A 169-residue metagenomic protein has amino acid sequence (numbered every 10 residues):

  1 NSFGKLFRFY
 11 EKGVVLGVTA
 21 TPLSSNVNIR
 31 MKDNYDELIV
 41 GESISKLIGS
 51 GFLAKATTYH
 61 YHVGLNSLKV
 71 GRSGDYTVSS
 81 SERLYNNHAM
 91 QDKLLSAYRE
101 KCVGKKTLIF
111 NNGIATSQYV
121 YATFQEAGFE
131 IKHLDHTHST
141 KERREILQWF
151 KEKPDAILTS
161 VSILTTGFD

Functional and structural regions predicted by a protein language model:
N1-F3, G17, T107-F110, K132-D135: Short catalytic-loop micro-motif centered on adjacent basic/acidic residues
N1-T58: Post-DEXD/H (motif II) to motif III coupling segment of the RecA-like Helicase ATP-binding lobe
S2, G13, M90-A97, T116 (+2 more regions): Well-ordered alpha-helical segments embedded in enzymatic catalytic cores
K5-L6, S96-K101, T123, W149 (+1 more regions): A generic secondary-structure signal
K12, A20-S25, K46-G49, H62-S67 (+3 more regions): Conserved nucleotide-binding/hydrolysis micro-motifs of P-loop NTPases
K12, V103-G104, P154-D155: Short, high-confidence coil segments that cap the C-terminus of an alpha-helix and link into the following beta-strand
E37-N111: Conserved interdomain linker/interface between the two RecA-like ATPase lobes of SF2 helicase motors
L108, S117-Q125, F129-F168: Conserved helicase ATPase core of P-loop NTP-dependent helicases/translocases
